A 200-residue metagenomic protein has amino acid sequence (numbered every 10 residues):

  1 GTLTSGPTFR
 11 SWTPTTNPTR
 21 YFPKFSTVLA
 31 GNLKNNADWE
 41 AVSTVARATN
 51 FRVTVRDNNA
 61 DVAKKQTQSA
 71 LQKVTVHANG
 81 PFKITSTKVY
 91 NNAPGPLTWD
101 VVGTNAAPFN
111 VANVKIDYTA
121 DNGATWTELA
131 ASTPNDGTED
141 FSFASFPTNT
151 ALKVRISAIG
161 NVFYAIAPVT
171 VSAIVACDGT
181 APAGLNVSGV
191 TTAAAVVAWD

Functional and structural regions predicted by a protein language model:
G1-V45, N113-D140: Exoplasmic/lumenal beta-rich domain surfaces
V45, S145-T150: Surface-exposed, short loops/turns at beta-strand junctions within beta-sandwich domains
R52-T54, K153-S157: Extracellular recognition modules
R56-K65, I159-F163: Short, solvent-exposed loop/turn segments at the edges of extracellular beta-sandwich modules
V62-N79, A167-S172: C-terminal edge beta-strand
V76-K83, A173-A181: Extracellular interdomain linker/stem segments of modular secreted and single-pass surface proteins
G95-G103, A193-D200: Conserved aromatic anchor
V175-D200: Pro/Thr/Ser/Gly-rich low-complexity, intrinsically disordered linker/stalk tracts
